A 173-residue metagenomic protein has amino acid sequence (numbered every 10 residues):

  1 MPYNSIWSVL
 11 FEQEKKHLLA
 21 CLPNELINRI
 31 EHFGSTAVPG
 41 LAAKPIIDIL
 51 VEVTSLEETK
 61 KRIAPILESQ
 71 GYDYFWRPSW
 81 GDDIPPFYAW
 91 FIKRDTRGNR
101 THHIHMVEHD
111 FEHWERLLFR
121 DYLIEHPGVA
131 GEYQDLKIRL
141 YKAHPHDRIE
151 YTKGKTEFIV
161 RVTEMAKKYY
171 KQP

Functional and structural regions predicted by a protein language model:
M1-E31, V160: Helical scaffold of the NTase/Pol beta-like nucleotidyltransferase catalytic core
M1-I6, V51-T54, F119-L123: Short histidine-centered catalytic/ligand-binding loop motif
L18-E57: Active-site nucleotide-donor binding segment shared across nucleotidyl transfer reactions
P39-L41, P65-I66, I92-G98: Short, conserved, surface-exposed binding loops centered on an aromatic residue
P45-I49, R100-H102, F119: Short amphipathic alpha-helical segments
K61-Q70: Short amphipathic alpha-helices in soluble, non-transmembrane regions that often serve as interface/regulatory elements
Y72-D110: Conserved catalytic core of two-metal-ion nucleotidyltransferases
E108-P173: Catalytic cores of NTP-dependent nucleotidyl/adenyl transfer enzymes across multiple folds
